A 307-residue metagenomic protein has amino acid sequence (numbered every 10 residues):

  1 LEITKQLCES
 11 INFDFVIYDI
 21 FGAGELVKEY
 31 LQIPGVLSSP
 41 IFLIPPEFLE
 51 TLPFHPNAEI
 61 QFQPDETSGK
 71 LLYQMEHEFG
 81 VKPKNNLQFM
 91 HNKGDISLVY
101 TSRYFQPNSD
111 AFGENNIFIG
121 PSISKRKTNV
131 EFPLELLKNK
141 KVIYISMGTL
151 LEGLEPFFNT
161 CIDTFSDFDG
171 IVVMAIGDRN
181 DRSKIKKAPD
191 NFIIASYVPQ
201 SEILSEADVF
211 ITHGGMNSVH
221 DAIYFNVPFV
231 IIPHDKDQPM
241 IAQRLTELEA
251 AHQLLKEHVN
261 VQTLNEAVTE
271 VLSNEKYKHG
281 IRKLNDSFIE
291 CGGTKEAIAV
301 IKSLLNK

Functional and structural regions predicted by a protein language model:
L1-Q63, Y104: Conserved nucleotide-sugar donor-interacting segment of glycosyltransferase catalytic cores, predominantly GT-B
S10-N12, K93, N139, S205-E206: Alpha-helix C-terminal capping/helix-to-coil transition sites in glycosyltransferase folds
D19, N191, Y197-Q243: A donor-sugar binding/catalytic signature common to diverse glycosyltransferases and related nucleotide-sugar
S38-I41, Y100, I119, A175 (+2 more regions): Generic beta-sheet signal
T67-E114: A short, active-site helix/loop in glycosyltransferases that binds the activated sugar's phosphate group
Q106-V209: Donor-nucleotide binding loops and adjacent catalytic segments primarily of GT-B fold Leloir glycosyltransferases
K236-A267: Change "using UDP/GDP/dTDP sugars" to "using nucleotide sugars
V261-K307: C-terminal amphipathic helix plus adjacent low-complexity, charged tail appended to glycosyltransferase catalytic
